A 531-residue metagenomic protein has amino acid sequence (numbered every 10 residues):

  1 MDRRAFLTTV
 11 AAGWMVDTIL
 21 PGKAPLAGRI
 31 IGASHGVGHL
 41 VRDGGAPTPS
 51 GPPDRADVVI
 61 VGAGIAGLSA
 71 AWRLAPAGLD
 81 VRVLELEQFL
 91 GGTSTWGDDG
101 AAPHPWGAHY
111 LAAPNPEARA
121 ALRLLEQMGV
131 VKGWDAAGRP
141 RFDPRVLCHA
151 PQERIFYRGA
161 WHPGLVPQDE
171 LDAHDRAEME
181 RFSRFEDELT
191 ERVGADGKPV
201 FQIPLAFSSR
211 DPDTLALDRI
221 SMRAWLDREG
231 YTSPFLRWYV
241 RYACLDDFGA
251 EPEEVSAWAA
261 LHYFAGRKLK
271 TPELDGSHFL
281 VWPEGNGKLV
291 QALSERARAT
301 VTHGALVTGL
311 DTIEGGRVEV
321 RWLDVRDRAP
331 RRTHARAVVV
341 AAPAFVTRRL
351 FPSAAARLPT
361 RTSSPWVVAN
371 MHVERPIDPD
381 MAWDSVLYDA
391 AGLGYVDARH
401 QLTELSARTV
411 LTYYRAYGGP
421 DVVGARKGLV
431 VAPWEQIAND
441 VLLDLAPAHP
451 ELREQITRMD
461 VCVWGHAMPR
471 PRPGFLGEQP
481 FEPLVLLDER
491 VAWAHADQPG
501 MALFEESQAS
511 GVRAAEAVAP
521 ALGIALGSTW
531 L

Functional and structural regions predicted by a protein language model:
M1-W14: N-terminal secretory signal peptides and thylakoid transit peptides that target proteins across membranes
W14, T18-P47, R158, G164-V166 (+2 more regions): Conserved flavin/dinucleotide-binding core of flavoenzymes
A56-V83: N-terminal Rossmann-like FAD-binding beta1-loop-alpha1 element of flavoenzymes
A75-D98: Glycine-rich FAD pyrophosphate-binding loop
A102-L189: Dinucleotide-binding Rossmann-like beta1-alpha1 core, especially the glycine-rich loop that anchors the ADP
W106-N115, S208-L215, D275-W282, A355-T360 (+2 more regions): Active-site rim elements
G194-G309: Active-site/ligand-binding neighborhood in enzyme catalytic cores
H303-L411, A448: Mid-domain catalytic core of redox enzymes that form a hydrophobic substrate pocket/lid adjacent to a catalytic redox
